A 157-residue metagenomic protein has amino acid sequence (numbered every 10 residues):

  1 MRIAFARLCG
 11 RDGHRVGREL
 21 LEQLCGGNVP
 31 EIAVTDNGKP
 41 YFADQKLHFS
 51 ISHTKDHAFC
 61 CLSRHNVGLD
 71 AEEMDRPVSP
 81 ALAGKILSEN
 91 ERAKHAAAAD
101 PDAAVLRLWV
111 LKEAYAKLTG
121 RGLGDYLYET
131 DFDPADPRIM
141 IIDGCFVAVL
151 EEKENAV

Functional and structural regions predicted by a protein language model:
M1-V157: Core catalytic alpha/beta fold that binds nucleotide/phospho-ligands
